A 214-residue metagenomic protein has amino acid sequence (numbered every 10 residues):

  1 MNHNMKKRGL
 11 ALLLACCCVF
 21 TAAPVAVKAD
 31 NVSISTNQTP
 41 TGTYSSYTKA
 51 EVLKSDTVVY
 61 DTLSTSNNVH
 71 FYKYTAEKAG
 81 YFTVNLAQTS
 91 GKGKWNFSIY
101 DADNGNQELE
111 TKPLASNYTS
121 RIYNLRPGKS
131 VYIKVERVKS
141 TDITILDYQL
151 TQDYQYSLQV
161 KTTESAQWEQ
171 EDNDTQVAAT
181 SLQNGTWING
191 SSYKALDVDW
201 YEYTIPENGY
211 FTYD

Functional and structural regions predicted by a protein language model:
H3-V27: Sec-dependent N-terminal signal peptides of Gram-positive bacterial secreted proteins and lipoproteins
D30-L53, Y72, I99-D103, P127-Q183 (+1 more regions): C-terminal edge strands of extracellular/lumenal beta-sandwich accessory domains
S55-Y81, Y118-S120, Y132, W187-T212: Non-catalytic, beta-strand-enriched accessory regions in extracellular/secretory proteins and membrane protein
L63, T89-N117, V138, S191-Y193: Surface-exposed beta-strand/loop patches in noncatalytic accessory domains and peripheral targeting/linker segments
Y81, K92-N96, D153-S157, Y210: Exposed beta-strand and adjacent loop surfaces of beta-rich binding modules that mediate intermolecular recognition
F82-Q88: Short amphipathic, basic-aromatic surface patches that mediate peripheral association with negatively charged
